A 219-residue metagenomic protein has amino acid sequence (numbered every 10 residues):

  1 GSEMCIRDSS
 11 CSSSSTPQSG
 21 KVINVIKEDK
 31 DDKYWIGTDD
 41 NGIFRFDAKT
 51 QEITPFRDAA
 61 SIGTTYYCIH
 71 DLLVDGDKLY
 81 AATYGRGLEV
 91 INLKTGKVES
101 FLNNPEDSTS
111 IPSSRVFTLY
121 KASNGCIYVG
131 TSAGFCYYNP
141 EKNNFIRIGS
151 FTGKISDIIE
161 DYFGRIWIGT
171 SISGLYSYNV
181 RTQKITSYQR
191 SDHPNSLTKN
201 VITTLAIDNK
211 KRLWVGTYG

Functional and structural regions predicted by a protein language model:
S2-G219: Carboxylate-rich, polar loop motifs that coordinate divalent cations or form catalytic acidic clusters
